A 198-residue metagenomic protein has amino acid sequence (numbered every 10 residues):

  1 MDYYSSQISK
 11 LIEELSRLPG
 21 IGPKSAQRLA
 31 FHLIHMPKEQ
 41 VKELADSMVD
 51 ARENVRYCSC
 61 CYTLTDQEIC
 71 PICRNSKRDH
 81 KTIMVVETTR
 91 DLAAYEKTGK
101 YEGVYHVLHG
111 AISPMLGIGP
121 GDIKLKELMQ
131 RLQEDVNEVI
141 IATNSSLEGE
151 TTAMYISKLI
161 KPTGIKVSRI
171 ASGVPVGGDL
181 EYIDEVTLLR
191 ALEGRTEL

Functional and structural regions predicted by a protein language model:
D2-I8, R17, A30-L92: Cys/His-rich Zn2+-binding cysteine-cluster or related metal-binding knuckle/ribbon modules and their
I8-R17, Q27, L33-M36, S76 (+2 more regions): S-adenosyl-L-methionine-dependent methyltransferase catalytic core, i.e., the SAM/SAH-binding region
S16, I34, V49, Y62 (+8 more regions): Signal for well-folded cores of large energy- and translation-related assemblies
P19, K38, A51, T63 (+3 more regions): Conserved phosphate/pyrophosphate-binding and hydrolysis machinery centered on Walker-type P-loop NTPases, extending
A26, N75-T143: Extended interfacial segments that mediate partner engagement and assembly in macromolecular machines
C70, Y95, E150-A153: Short glycine-/acidic-enriched loop or helix-start segments at secondary-structure transitions that form or flank
M129-L198: Long C-terminal interaction/binding lobes of large macromolecular proteins
